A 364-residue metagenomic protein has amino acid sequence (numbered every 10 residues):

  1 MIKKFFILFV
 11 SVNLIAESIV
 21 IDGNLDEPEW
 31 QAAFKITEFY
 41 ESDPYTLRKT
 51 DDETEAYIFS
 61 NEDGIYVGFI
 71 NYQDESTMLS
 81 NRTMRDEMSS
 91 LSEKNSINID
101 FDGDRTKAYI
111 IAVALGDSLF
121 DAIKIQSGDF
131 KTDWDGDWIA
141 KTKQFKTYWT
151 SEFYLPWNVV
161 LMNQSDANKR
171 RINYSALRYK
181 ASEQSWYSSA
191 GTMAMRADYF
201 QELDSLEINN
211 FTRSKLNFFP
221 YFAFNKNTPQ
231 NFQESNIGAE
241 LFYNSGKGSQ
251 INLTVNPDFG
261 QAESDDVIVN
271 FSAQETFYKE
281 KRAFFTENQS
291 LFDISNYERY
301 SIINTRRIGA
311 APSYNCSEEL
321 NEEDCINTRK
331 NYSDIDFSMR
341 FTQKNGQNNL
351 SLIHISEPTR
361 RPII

Functional and structural regions predicted by a protein language model:
I2-N13: Sec-dependent N-terminal signal peptides
A16-L352, S356, R360: Structural preference for beta-rich elements and adjacent junctions enriched in aromatics
